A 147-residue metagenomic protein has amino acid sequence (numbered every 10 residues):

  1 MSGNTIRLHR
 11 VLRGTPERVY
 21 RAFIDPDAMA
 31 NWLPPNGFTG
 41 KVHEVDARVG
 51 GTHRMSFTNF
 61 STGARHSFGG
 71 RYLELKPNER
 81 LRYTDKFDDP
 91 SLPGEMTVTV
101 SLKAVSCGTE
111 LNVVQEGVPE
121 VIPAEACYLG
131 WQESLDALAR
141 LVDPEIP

Functional and structural regions predicted by a protein language model:
M1-T39: Hydrophobic ligand-binding cavity/cleft-lining segments
G3-H9, P16, G40, T52 (+4 more regions): Intrinsic-disorder/low-complexity, polar/charged segments enriched in Ser/Thr/Lys/Arg/Asp/Glu/Gln
H9, E44, R71, T99-S101: Short, surface-exposed charged micro-motifs
R13, L75-P77, V105-C107: Structural motif
V19, M29, H53, Y72 (+4 more regions): Hydrophobic pocket/interface hotspot
K41-T84: Glycine-rich portal/gate segments that line the openings of hydrophobic small-molecule binding cavities
R82-Q132: Beta-strand/loop substructures that line and gate deep hydrophobic ligand-binding cavities in soluble
L141-P147: Short, highly charged C-terminal tails/helix-capping segments
